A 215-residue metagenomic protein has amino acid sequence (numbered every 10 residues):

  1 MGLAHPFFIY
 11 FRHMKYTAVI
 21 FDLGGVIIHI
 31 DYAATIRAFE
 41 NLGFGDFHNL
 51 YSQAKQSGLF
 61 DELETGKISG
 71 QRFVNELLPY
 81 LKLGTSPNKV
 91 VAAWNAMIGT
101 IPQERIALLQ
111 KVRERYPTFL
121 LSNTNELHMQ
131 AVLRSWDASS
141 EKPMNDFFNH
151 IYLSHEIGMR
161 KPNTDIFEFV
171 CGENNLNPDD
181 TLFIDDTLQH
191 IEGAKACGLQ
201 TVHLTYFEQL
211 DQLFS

Functional and structural regions predicted by a protein language model:
G2-F21: Non-catalytic pre-domain segments flanking phosphatase-related domains
M14-Y16, N125-E126, V132-S215: Asp-based, Mg2+/Mn2+-dependent phosphohydrolase catalytic module
K15-Q103, E114, N125, M129: N-terminal helical cap/lid subdomain that shapes the substrate entry/recognition surface in HAD-like hydrolases
D22-G25, G66, V112, L120 (+2 more regions): Generic structural signal for small/hydrophobic residues in well-ordered secondary structure, especially within
A34-R37, G58, R72, E76 (+6 more regions): Alpha-helical elements of Rossmann-like donor-binding domains used by nucleotide-donor carbohydrate transfer enzymes
E104-R115, F147: Catalytic-core regions built around general acid/base machinery
P117-F119, Q200: Proline-centered loop/turn at the N-terminus of a beta-strand
